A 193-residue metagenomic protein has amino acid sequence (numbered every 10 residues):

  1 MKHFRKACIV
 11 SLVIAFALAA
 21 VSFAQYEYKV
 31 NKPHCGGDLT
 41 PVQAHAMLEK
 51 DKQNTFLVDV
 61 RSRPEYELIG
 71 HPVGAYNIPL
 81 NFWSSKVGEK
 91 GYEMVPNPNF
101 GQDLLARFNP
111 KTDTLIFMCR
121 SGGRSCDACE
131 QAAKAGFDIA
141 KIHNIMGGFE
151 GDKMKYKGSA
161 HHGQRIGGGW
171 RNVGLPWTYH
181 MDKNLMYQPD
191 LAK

Functional and structural regions predicted by a protein language model:
K2-R5, A20-D51, E67-T114, S125-K193: Rhodanese-like catalytic fold shared by cysteine-dependent sulfurtransferases and DSP/PTP-type phosphatases
S11-A19: Bacterial N-terminal signal peptides
F56-R61: Short hydrophobic beta-strand that contains or immediately precedes a catalytic carboxylate
P64: Glycine-rich nucleotide phosphate-binding loop and flanking beta-alpha elements of Rossmann-like dinucleotide-binding
M118: Short, surface-exposed ligand- or partner-binding patches at beta-edge/loop junctions that are enriched in aromatics
